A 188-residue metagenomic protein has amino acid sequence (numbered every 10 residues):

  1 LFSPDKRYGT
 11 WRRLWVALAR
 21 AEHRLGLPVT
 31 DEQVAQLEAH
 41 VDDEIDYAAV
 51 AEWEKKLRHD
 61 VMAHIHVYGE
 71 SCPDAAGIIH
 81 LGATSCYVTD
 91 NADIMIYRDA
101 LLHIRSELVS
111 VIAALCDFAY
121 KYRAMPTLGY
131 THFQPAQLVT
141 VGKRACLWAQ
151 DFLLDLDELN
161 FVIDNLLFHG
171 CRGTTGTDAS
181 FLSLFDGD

Functional and structural regions predicted by a protein language model:
L1-D188: A helix-coil-helix interface module used to build multimeric assemblies and to scaffold catalytic/cofactor sites
